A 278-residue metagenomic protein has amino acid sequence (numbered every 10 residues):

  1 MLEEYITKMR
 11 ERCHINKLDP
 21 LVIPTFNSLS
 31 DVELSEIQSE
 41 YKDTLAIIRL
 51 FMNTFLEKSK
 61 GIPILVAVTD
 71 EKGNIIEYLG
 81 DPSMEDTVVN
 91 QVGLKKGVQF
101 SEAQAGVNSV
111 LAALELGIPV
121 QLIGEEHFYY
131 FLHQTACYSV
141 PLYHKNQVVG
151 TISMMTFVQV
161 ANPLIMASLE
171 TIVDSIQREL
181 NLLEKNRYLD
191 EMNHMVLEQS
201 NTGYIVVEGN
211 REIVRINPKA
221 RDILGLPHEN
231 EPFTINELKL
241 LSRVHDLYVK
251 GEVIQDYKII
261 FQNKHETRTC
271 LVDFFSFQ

Functional and structural regions predicted by a protein language model:
M1-T69, I75, L79-D81: N-terminal low-complexity or simple alpha-helical regulatory segments that function as activation/interaction modules
E36, K42-E57, D70-E125: Regulatory sensory and allosteric helical modules in signal-transduction proteins and certain transcription factors
S39-D43, I47, A112, A161 (+2 more regions): Short, charged amphipathic alpha-helical "coupling" segments at sensory-output junctions in signaling proteins
I48-V66, L182-R221: Sensory modules in modular signal-transduction proteins
I75-N108, E170, S200-Q255, I260: PAS-family sensory domains
Y78, G150-T151: Short glycine-/small-residue motifs
E125-Y129, Q134, Y138-H144, N236-Q278: PAS-family sensory/regulatory modules and their coupling/dimerization elements
T151-V160, F275: Short beta-strand-to-loop transition segments that serve as allosteric relay/switch motifs in sensory/regulatory domains
